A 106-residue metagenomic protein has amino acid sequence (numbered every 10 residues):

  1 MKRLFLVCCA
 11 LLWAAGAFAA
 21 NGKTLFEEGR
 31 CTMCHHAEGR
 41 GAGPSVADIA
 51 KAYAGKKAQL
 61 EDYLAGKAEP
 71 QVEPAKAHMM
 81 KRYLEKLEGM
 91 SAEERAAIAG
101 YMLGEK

Functional and structural regions predicted by a protein language model:
K2-A10: Sec-dependent signal peptide recognition, specifically the positively charged N-region followed immediately by
A14-A17: N-terminal signal peptide c-region/cleavage motif recognized by signal peptidases
A19-A37: Sequence/structural segment immediately N-terminal to covalent heme-attachment motifs in c-type and related
E27, H36-G66: Gly/Gly-Pro-rich "capping" loops immediately C-terminal to redox-active cysteine motifs in periplasmic/lumenal
M33, K57, Q71-A75: Secondary-structure transition/capping residues
A42-K51, G66-A99, E105-K106: Axial heme c-ligation environment in periplasmic c-type cytochrome domains
